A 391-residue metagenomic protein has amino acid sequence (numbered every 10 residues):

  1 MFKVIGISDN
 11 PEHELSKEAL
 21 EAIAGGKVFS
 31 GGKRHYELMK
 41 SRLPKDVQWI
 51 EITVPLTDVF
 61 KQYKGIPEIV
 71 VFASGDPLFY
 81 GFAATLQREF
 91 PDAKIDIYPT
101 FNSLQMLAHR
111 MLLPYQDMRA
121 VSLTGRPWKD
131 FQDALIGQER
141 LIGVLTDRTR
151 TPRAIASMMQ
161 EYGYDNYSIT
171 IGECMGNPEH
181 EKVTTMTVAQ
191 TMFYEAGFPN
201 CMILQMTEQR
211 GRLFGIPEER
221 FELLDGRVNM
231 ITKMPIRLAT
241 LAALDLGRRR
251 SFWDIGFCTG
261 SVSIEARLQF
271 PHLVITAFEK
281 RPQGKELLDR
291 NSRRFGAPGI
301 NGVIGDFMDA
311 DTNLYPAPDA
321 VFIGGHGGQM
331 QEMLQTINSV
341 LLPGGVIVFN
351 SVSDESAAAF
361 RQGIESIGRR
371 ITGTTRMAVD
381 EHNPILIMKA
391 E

Functional and structural regions predicted by a protein language model:
M1-Y98, Q105, H272-I275, E279-R281 (+1 more regions): Class I S-adenosyl-L-methionine
F2-I5, K17-E18, E68-I69, E139-V228: A contiguous loop/helix-start segment that scaffolds small-molecule binding in enzyme catalytic cores
P11, S74, L78-Q138, M308 (+2 more regions): Class I SAM-dependent methyltransferase SAM-binding "motif I" and its flanking Rossmann-like core
R249-C258: Conserved class I S-adenosyl-L-methionine
T259-P271: Conserved SAM-binding loop of SAM-dependent methyltransferases across substrates and taxa, primarily the Class I
F270, L341-P343: Helix-to-beta-strand junctions that scaffold the AdoMet/dcAdoMet cofactor pocket in Class I SAM-dependent enzymes
L288-D289: Conserved SAM-binding loop
G344-V352, S356: Conserved beta-strand signature within the Rossmann-like core of class I S-adenosyl-L-methionine
